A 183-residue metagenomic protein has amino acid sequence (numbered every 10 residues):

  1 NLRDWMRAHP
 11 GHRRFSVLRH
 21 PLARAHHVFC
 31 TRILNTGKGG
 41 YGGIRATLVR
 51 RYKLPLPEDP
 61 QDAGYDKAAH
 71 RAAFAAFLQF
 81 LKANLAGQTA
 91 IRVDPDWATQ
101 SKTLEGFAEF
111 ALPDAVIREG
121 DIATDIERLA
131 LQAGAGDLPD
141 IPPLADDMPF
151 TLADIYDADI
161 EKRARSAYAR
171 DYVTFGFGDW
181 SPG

Functional and structural regions predicted by a protein language model:
N1-G183: Membrane-interface amphipathic segments in extracytoplasmic regions
